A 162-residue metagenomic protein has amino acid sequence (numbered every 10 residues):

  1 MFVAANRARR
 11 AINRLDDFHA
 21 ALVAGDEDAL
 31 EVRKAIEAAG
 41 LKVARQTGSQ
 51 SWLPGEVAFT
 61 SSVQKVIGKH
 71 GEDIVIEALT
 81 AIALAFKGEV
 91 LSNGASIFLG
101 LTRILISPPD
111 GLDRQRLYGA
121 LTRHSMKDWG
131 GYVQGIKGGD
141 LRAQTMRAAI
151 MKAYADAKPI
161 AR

Functional and structural regions predicted by a protein language model:
M1-R162: Solvent-exposed functional surfaces
